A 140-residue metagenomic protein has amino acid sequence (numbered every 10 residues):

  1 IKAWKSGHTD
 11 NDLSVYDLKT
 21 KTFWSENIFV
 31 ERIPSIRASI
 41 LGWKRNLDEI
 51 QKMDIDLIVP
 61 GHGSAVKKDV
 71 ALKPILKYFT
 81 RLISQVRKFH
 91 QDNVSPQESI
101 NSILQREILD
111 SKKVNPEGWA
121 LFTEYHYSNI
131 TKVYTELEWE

Functional and structural regions predicted by a protein language model:
W4-Q85: Metallo-beta-lactamase
Q85-D92: Positively charged, polyanion-binding regions of nucleic-acid-associated proteins
D92-E140: C-terminal regulatory/interaction regions
